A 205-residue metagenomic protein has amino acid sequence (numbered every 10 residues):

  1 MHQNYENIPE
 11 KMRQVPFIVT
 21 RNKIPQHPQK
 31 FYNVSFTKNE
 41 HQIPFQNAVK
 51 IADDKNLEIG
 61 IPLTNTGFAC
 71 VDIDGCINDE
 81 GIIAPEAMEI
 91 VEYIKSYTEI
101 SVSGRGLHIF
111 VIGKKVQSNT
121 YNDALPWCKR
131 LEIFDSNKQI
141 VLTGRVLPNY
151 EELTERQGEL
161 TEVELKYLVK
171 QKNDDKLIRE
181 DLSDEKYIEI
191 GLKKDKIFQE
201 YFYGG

Functional and structural regions predicted by a protein language model:
M1-K196, E200-Y201: Conserved phosphate/metal-binding and DNA-contacting active-site motifs used in DNA phosphodiester-bond processing
G205: ATP-binding catalytic core of ATPases
